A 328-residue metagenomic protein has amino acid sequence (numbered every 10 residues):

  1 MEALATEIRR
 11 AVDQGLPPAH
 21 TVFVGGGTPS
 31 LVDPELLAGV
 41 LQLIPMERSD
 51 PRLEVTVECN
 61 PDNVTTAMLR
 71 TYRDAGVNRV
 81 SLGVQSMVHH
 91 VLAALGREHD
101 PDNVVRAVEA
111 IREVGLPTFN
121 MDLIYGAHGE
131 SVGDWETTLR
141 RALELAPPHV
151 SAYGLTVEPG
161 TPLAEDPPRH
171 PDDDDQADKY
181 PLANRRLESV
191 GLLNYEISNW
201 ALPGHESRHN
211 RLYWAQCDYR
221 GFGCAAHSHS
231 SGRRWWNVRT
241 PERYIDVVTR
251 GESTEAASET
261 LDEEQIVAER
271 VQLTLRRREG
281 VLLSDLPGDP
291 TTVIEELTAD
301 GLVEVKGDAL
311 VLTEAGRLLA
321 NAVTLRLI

Functional and structural regions predicted by a protein language model:
M1-Q14, P18-D285: C-terminal scaffold of the Radical SAM
L193-S198, T292, G301-V303: Short, well-structured beta-strand/strand-turn elements
A215, A299, E314: Short, ordered coil/turn segments that flank beta-strands lining enzyme active or ligand-binding pockets
D285-D300: Short amphipathic alpha-helical interaction segments
T298-D308: A short, conserved structural fragment
A309-T313: Minor-groove-contacting beta-hairpin "wing" of winged helix-turn-helix DNA-binding domains
A315-I328: Short, amphipathic alpha-helical interaction segments positioned at domain boundaries
